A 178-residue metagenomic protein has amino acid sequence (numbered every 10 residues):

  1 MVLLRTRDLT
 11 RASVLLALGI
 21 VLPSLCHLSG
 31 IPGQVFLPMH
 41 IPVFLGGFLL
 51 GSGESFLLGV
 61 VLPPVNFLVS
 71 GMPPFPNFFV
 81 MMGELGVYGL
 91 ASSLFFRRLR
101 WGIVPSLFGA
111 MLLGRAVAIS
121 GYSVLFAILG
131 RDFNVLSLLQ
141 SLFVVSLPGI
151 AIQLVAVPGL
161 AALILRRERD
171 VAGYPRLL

Functional and structural regions predicted by a protein language model:
M1-L178: Loop-helix junctions at membrane interfaces
